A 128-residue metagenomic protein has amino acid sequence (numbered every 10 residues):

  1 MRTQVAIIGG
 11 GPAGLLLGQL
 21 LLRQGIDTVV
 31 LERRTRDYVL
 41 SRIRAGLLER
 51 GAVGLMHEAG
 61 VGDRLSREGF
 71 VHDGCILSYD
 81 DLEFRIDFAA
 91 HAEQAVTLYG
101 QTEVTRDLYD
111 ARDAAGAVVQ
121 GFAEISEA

Functional and structural regions predicted by a protein language model:
M1, F70-D73, G121: Short, basic and Ser/Thr-rich N-terminal targeting/leader segments
T3-V30: N-terminal Rossmann-like FAD-binding beta1-loop-alpha1 element of flavoenzymes
I8-G11, E32, G100, G121: A secondary-structure boundary/capping signal
L22-R44: Glycine-rich FAD pyrophosphate-binding loop
D27, G62, V118: Residue-level detector of anion-binding/catalytic polar loops
S41-A45, E49-A115: Active-site-adjacent segment of FAD-dependent monooxygenases/related oxidoreductases
G121-A128: A conserved short coil-to-beta-strand element within the FAD-binding core of flavoproteins
